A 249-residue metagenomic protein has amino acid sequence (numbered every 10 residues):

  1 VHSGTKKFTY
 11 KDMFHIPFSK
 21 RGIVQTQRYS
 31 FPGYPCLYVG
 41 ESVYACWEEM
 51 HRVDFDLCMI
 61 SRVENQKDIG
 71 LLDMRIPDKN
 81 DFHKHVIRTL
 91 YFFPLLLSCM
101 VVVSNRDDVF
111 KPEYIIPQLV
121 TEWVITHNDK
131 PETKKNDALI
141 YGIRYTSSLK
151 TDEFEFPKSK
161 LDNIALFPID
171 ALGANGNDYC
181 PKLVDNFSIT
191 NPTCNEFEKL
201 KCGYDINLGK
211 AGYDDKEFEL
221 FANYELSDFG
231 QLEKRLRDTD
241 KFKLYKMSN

Functional and structural regions predicted by a protein language model:
V1-K6: N-terminal low-complexity or amphipathic/hydrophobic leaders
K7-K20, T26, C58-N249: Active-site and NAD+-binding cores of ADP-ribose-processing enzymes
Q27-R28, M50: Short, well-ordered helical secondary-structure segments
R28-Y34: Short glycine-enriched loop/turn motifs at secondary-structure junctions
P35-V39: A short, exposed loop/beta-hairpin motif centered on an aromatic-Gly-Thr core
V43-D54: Short active-site loop/helix that positions an aromatic residue
